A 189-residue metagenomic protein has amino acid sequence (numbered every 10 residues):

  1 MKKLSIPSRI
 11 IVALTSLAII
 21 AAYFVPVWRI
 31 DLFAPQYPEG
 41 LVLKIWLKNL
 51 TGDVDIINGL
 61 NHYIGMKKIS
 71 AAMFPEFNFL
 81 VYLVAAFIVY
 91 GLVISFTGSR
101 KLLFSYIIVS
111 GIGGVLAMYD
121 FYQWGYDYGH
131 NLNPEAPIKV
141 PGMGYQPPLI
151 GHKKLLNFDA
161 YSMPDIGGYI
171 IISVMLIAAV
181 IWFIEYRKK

Functional and structural regions predicted by a protein language model:
K2-I6, A72-P75, T97-K101, L155-I166: Juxtamembrane loop-transmembrane helix junctions in multi-pass integral membrane proteins, especially the extracellular
K3-L4, F183-K189: Membrane-interface capping segments at transmembrane-helix boundaries
K3-S16, G91-A117: Interfacial segments of alpha-helical transmembrane regions
I6-F33: N-terminal signal-anchor transmembrane alpha helix
L14-A18, P75-F96, Y169-V180: Hydrophobic alpha-helical transmembrane segments
A18-V25, V93-I94, L116, D120 (+1 more regions): Residue-level signal for alpha-helical transmembrane segments in multi-pass membrane proteins
F24-E76, Q123-S162: Long, glycine/tryptophan/cysteine-rich extracytoplasmic
K153-I184: C-terminal structured interaction module
